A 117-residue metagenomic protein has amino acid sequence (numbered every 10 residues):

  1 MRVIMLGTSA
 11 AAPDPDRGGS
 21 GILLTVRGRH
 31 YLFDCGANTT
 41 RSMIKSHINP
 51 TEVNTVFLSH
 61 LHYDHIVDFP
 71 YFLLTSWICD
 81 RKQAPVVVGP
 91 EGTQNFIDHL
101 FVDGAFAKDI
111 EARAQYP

Functional and structural regions predicted by a protein language model:
M1-P117: Binuclear metal-dependent hydrolase catalytic cores
